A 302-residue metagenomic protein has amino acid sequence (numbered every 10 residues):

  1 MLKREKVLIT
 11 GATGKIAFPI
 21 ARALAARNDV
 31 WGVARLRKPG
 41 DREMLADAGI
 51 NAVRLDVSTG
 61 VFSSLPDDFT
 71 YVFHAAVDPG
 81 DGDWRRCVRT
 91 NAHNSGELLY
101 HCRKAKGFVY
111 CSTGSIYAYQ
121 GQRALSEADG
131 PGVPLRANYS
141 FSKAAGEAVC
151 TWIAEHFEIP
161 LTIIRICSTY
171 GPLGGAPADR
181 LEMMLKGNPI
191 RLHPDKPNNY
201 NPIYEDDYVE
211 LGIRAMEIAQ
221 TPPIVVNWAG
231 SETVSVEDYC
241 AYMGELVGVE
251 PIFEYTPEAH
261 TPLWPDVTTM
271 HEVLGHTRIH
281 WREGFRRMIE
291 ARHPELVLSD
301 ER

Functional and structural regions predicted by a protein language model:
K6-A26: N-terminal Rossmann NAD(P)H-binding glycine-rich loop of SDR-like oxidoreductase domains
P39, N51-A92: NAD(P)H-binding glycine-rich loop region in Rossmannoid oxidoreductase-like domains and their noncatalytic homologs
G96-N138: Conserved Rossmann-fold NAD(P)-dependent oxidoreductase catalytic core, especially the SDR/UDP-sugar
P134-T162: Active-site Tyr-X1-5-Lys
T151-Y200, E205, M243: NAD(P)-dependent short-chain dehydrogenase/reductase
T169-G171, L192-N199, I224-V234, P257-H260 (+1 more regions): Glycine-rich Rossmann NAD(P)(H)-binding loop
E205, S235-A241, Y255-R287, P294-E301: Conserved C-terminal active-site "lid" loop/helix of NAD(P)H-dependent oxidoreductases that clamps the redox cofactor
L211-R214, I218-E258, D266-V267: Mid/C-terminal beta-alpha module of Rossmann-like enzyme folds, strongest in SDR-family dehydrogenases/epimerases
